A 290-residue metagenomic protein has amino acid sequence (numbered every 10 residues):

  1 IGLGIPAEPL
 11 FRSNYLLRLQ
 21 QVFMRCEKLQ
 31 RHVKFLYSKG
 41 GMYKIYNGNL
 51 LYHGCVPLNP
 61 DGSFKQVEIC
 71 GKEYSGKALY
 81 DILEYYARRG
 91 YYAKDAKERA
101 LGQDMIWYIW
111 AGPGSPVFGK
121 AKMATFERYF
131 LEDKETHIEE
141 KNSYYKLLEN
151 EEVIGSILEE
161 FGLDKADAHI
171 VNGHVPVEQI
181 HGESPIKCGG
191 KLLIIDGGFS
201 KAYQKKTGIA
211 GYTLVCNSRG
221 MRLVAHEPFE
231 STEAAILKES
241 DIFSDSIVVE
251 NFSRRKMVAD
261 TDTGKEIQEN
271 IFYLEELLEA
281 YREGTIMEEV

Functional and structural regions predicted by a protein language model:
I1-V290: Feature recognizes metal-dependent phosphohydrolase scaffolds
